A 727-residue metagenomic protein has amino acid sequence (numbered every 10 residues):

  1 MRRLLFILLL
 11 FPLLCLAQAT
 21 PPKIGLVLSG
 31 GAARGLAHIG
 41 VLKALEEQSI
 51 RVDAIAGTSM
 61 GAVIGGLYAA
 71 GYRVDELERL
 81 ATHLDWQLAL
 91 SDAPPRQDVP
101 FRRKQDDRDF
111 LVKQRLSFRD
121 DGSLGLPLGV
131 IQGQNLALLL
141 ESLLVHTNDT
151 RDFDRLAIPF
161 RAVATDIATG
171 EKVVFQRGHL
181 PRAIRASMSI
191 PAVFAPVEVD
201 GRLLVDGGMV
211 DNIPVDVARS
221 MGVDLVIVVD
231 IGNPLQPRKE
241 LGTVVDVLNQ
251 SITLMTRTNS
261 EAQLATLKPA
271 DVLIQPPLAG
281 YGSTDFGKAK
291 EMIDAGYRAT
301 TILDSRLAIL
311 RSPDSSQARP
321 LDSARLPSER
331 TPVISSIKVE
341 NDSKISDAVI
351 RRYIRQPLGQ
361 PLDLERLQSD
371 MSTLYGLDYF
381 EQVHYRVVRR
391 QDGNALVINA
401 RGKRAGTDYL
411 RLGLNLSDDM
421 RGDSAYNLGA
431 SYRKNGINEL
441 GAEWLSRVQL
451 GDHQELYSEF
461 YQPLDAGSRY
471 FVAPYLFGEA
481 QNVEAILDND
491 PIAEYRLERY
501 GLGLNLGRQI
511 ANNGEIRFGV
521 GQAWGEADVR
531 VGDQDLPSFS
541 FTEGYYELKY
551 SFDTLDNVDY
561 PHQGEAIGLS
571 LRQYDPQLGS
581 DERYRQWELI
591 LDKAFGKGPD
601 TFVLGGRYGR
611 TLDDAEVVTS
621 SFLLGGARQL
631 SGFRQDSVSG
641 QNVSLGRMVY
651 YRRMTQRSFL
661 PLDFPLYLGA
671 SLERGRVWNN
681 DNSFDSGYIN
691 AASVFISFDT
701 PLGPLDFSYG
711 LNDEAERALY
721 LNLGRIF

Functional and structural regions predicted by a protein language model:
M1-L4: Positively charged n-region of N-terminal signal peptides that target proteins for export
L9-A17: Hydrophobic h-region of N-terminal signal peptides that target proteins for export in Gram-negative bacteria
Q18-T58, G66-V383, V387-V388, K403-R404: Patatin-like phospholipase
A164-D166, Q176, P276, N341-S343 (+10 more regions): Flexible glycine-/small-residue-rich
Q236-R238, A308-R325, V520-A523, G564-I567 (+2 more regions): Acidic/histidine-enriched alpha-helical segments
E365, D370, Q382-L548, F552-L555 (+3 more regions): Gram-negative/organellar outer-membrane beta-barrel architecture
Q382, V397, Y409-D419, D535 (+5 more regions): C-terminal outer-membrane beta-barrel translocator/porin domains of Gram-negative envelope proteins and their
